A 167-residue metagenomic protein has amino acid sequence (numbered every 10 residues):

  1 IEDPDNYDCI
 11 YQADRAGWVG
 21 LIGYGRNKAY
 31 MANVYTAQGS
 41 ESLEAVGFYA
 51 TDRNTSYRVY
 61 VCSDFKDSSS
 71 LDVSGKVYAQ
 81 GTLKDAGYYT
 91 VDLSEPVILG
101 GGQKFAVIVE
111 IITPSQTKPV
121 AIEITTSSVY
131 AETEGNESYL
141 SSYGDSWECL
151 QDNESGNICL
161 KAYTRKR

Functional and structural regions predicted by a protein language model:
I1-S68, V97-K104, I111-R167: Beta-sheet-rich sandwich/jelly-roll-like modules and their strand-loop junctions
N33, G87-Y89: Short strand-edge motifs at loop-to-beta-strand transitions and within beta-strands of extracellular beta-rich domains
D67-Y78: Surface-exposed loop/edge segments in extracytoplasmic proteins
A79, L93-E95: Short, conserved secondary-structure segments in the cores of folded domains
Q80-G87, L99: Short proline/glycine- and polar residue-rich coil/turn motifs
